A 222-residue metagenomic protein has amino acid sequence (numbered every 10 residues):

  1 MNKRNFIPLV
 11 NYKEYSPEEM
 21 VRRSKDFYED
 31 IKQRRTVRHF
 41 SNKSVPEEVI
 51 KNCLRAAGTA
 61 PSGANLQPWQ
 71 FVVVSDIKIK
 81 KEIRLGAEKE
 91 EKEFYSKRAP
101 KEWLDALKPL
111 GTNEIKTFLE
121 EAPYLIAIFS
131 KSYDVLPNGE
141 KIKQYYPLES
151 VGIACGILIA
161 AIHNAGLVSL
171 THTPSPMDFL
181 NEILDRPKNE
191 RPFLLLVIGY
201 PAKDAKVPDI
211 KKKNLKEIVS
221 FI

Functional and structural regions predicted by a protein language model:
M1-V37, S41-E47, K51, E82-L85: N-terminal accessory segments that position/regulate proteins before the catalytic core
N2-R23, N113, L194-I222: C-terminal helix-cap and adjacent tail motif
C53-G58, I126, S132-I183: Small-aliphatic-rich amphipathic alpha-helix that forms the alpha element of a beta-alpha
A56-G58, P109-E114, L180-E182, A205: Glycine-rich, charged/polar anion/phosphate-binding loops that engage phosphate groups from diverse ligands
G58-N65: Glycine-rich phosphate/pyrophosphate-binding beta-alpha loops
N65-P68, E120-A122, R191: Short, basic and Ser/Thr-rich N-terminal targeting/leader segments
V73-V151: Glycine/small-residue-rich phosphate/adenosyl-binding loop
K92-A99, D185-V207: A glycine-rich helix N-cap at a beta->alpha junction
